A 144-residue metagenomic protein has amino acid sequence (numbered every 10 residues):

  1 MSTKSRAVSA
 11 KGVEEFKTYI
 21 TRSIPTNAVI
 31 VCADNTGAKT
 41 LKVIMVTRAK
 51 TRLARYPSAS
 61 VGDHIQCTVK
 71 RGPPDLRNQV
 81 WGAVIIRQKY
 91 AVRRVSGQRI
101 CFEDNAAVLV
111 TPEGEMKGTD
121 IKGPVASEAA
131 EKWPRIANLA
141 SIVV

Functional and structural regions predicted by a protein language model:
S2-V84: Ribosome large-subunit tunnel/peptidyl-transferase-proximal elements
G12-E14, P25, C67, E103 (+3 more regions): Generic, low-specificity signal for short hydrophobic/alpha-helical stretches with a mild N-terminal bias, encompassing
A38, K50-A54, P73-D75, A91-V95 (+2 more regions): Short beta-strands and strand-coil junctions in structured, solvent-facing domains, enriched
R55-S58, C67-R71, V92-R93, L109-P112 (+1 more regions): Glycine-rich loops and low-complexity Gly/Arg-rich segments that provide flexible linkers or classic glycine-based
D75-E113: Mid-chain, well-packed structural core segment of small domains
Q98, D104-V143: Helix-rich interaction surfaces within compact, conserved domain-sized segments that mediate assembly or partner
